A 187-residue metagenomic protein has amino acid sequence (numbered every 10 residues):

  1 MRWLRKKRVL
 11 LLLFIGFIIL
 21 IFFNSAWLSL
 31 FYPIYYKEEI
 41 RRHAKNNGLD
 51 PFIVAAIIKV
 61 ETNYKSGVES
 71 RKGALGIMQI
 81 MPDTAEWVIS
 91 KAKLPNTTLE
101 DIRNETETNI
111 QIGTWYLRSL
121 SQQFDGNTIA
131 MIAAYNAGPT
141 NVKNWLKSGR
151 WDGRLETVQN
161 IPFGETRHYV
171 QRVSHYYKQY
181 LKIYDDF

Functional and structural regions predicted by a protein language model:
M1-R5: N-terminal Lys/Arg-rich, disordered targeting/topogenic segments
R8-S25: Hydrophobic membrane-insertion alpha-helices, especially the h-region of bacterial N-terminal signal peptides
F22-F187: Catalytic glycan-binding domains that act on GlcNAc-containing polysaccharides
